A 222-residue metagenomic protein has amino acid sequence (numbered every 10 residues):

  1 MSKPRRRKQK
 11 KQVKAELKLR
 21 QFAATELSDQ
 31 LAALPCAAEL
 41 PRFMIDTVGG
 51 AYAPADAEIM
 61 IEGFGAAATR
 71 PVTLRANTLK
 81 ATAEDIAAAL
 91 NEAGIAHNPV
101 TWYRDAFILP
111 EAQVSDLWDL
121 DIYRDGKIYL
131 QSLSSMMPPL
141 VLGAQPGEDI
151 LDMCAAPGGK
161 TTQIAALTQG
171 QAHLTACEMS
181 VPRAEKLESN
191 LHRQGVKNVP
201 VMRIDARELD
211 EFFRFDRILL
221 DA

Functional and structural regions predicted by a protein language model:
M1-A222: S-adenosylmethionine
